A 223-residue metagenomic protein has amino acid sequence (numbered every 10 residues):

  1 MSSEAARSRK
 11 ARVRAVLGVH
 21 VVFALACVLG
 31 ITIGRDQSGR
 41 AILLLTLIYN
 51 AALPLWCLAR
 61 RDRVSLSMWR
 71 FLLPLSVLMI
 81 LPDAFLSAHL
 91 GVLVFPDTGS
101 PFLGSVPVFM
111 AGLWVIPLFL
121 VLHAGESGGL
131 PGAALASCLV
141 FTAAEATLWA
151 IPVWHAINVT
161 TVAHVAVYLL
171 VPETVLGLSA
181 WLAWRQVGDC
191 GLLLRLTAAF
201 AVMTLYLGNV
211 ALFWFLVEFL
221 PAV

Functional and structural regions predicted by a protein language model:
S2-V223: Aromatic-rich, lipid-facing transmembrane alpha helices and their immediate juxtamembrane interface loops in integral
